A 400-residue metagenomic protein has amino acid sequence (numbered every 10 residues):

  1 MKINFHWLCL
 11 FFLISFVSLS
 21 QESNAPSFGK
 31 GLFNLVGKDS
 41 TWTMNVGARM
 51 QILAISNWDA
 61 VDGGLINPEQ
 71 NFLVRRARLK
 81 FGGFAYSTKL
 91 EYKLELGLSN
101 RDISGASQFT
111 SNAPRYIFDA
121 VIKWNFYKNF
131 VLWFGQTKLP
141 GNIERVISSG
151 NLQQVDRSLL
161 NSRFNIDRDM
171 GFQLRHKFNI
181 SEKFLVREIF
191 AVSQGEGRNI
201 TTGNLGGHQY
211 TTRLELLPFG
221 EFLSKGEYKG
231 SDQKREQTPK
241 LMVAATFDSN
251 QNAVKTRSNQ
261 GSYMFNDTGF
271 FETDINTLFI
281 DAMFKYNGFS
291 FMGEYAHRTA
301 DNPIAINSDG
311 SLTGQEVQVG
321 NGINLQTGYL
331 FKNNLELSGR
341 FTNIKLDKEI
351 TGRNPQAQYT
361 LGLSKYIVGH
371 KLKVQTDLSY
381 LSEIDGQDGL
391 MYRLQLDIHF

Functional and structural regions predicted by a protein language model:
M1-S23, F400: Bacterial Sec-dependent N-terminal signal peptides
L19-V46, V61, E221-K240, A253-V254 (+1 more regions): Outer-membrane beta-barrel biogenesis signature
A25-S27, E69-L73, N112-P114, R163-I166 (+6 more regions): Short sequence motifs at beta-strands and strand-loop junctions characteristic of Gram-negative outer-membrane
G31-W58, I66-R198, G203-G220, M242 (+3 more regions): Outer membrane beta-barrel
W58-L65, I103-Y116, V146-G150, I200-L205 (+5 more regions): Outer-membrane beta-barrel translocator domains and adjoining extracellular loop/strand segments of Gram-negative
R76, I117-D119, D169-G171, G207-T211 (+4 more regions): Transmembrane beta-barrel architecture of outer membranes
L205, E215-F219, L223-L346: Detector for outer-membrane/organellar transmembrane beta-barrel domains, recognizing the amphipathic beta-strand
Y210-E221, L363-K365, L372, Q387-F400: Outer-membrane beta-barrel "beta-signal"
